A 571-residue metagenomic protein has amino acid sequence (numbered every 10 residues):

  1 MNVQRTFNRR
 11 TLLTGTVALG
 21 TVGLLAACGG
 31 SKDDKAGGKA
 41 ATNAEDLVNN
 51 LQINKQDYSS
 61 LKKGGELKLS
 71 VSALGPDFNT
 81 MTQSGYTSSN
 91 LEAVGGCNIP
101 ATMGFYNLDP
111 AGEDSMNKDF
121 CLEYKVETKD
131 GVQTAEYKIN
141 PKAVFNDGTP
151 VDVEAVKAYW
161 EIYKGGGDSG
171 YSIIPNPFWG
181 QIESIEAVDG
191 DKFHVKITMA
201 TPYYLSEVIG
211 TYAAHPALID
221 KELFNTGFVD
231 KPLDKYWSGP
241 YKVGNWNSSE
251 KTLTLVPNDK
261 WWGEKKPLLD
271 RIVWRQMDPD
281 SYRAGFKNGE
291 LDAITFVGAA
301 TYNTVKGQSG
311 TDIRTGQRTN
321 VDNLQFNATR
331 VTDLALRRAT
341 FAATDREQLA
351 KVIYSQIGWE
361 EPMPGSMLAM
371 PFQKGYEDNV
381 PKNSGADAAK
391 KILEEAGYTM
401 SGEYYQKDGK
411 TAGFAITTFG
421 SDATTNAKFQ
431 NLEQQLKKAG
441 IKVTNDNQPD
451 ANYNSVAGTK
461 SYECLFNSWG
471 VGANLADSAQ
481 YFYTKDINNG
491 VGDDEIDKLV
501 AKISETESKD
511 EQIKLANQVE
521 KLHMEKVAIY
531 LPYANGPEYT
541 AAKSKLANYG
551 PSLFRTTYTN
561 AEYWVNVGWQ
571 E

Functional and structural regions predicted by a protein language model:
A18, L25, T344-G375, T424-E433 (+1 more regions): Detector for C-terminal structural segments
K62, K68, E136, I173-E222 (+1 more regions): Surface-exposed binding/hinge segments that line and control ligand-binding clefts or catalytic entry sites
L67-T128, E161, Y236: N-terminal lobe/hinge region of extracytoplasmic solute-binding protein
K68-V71, V151-Y159, K192-K196, P240 (+6 more regions): Alpha-helical secondary-structure segments
S88, I99-P100, N107-A111, G210-P267 (+2 more regions): Gly/Pro-rich hinge or "lid" segments in bacterial periplasmic/extracellular proteins
E123-S169, H194, T332: Aromatic- and charge-enriched surface segment that lines or borders ligand/interaction sites
S248-E250, T399-V471: Ligand/substrate-recognition segments at binding pockets and active sites
P257-T304, K442, D450: Ligand-site clamp/hinge motif
